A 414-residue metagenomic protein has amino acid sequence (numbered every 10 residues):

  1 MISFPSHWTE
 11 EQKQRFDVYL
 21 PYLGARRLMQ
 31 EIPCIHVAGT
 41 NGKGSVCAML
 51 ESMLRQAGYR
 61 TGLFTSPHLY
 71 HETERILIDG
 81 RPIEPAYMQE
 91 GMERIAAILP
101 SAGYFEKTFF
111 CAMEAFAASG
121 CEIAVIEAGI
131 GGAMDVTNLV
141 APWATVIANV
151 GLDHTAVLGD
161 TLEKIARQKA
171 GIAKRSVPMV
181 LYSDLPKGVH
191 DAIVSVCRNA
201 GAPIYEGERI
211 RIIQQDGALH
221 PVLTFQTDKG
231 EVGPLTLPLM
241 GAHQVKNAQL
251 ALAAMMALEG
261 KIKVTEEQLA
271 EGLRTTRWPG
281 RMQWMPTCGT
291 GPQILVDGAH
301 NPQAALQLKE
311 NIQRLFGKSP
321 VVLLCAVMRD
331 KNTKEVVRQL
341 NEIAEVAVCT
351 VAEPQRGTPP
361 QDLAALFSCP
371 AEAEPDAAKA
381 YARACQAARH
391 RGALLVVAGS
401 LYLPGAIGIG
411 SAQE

Functional and structural regions predicted by a protein language model:
M1-T9: Charged, amphipathic alpha-helical linker segments immediately N-terminal to NTP-binding catalytic cores
T9, K13-Y22, R26-E31, Q56-V140 (+1 more regions): ATP-dependent carboxylate-amine ligase catalytic core
P33, A118, I123-A128, M134-V146 (+3 more regions): Nucleotide phosphate-binding/pyrophosphate-handling subdomain across enzymes that bind or process nucleotide phosphates
I35-V37: Hydrophobic anchor at the beta1->P-loop junction of P-loop NTPases
S45-M49: Hydrophobic positions on the alpha1 helix immediately C-terminal to the Walker A/P-loop
F64, L181-D184, V196-G217, L237-A242 (+6 more regions): Beta-strand->loop->alpha-helix junctions that form or flank phosphate-binding loops in nucleotide-handling enzymes
P67, T108-V157, H190-P234: Extended acidic/charged loop-beta regions that coordinate divalent cations and stabilize anionic phosphate/carboxylate
S183-Y205, L219, Q293-V296, K334-L394: C-terminal helical cap/extension that packs against the catalytic core of soluble nucleotide-cofactor enzymes
